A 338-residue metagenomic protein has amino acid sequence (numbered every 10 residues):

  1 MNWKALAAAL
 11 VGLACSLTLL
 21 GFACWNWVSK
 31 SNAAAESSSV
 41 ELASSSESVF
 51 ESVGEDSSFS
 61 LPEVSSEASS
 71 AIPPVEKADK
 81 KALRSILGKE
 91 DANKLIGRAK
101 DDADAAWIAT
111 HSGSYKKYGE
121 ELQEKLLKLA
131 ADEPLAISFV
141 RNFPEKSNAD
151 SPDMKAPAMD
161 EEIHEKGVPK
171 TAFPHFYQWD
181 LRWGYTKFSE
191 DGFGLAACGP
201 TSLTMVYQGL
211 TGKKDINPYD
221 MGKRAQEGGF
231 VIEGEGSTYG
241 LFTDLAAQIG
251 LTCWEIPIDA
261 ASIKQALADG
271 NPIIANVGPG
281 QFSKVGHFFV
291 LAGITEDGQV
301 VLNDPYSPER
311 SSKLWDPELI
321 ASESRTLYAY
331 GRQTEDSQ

Functional and structural regions predicted by a protein language model:
M1-A7: Short, low-complexity patches enriched in S/T/P/G
A7-G12, L20-F230: Active-site-adjacent structural segments surrounding the nucleophilic cysteine of cysteine proteases and isopeptidases
V28-K30, I72-A109, Y118, I163-H164 (+2 more regions): Conserved active-site-adjacent core of cysteine acyl-enzyme catalytic domains
